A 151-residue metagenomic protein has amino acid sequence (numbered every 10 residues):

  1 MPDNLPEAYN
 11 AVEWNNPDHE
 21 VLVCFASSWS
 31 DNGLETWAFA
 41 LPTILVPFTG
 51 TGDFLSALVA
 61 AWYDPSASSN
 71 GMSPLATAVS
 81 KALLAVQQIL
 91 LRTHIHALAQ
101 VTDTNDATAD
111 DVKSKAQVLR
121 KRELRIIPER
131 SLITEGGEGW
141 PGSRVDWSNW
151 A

Functional and structural regions predicted by a protein language model:
M1-T49, L83-V86, L90-A97: Conserved phosphate-donor
V12, E35, A60, E138 (+1 more regions): Short, low-complexity intrinsically disordered segments
N15, S30, Y63, P141 (+1 more regions): Short linear interaction motif-like sites in intrinsically disordered regions of transcription factors
H19, G50, F54, S73-K81: Conserved active-site and cofactor/substrate-binding residues in soluble primary-metabolism enzymes
W37, L58-V59, S80: A broad "ordered helical/assembly scaffold" signature
L41, A61, A76-T77: PLP-dependent amino-acid enzyme catalytic core
F48-G71: Short, small-residue alpha-helix embedded
N70-A151: Charged C-terminal helix
